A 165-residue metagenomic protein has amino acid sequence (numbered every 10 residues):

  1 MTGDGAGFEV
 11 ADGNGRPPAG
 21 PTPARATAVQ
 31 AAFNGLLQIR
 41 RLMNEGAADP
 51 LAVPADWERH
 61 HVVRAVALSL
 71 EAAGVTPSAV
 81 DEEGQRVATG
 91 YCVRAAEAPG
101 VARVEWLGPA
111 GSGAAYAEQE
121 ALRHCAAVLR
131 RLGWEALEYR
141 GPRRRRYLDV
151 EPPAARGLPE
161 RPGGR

Functional and structural regions predicted by a protein language model:
M1-L42, G164-R165: Terminal low-complexity, intrinsically disordered regions
F8-A19, E135, Y139-R165: Short, charged, intrinsically disordered terminal tails
G20, A24-T27, W57-H61, Y116 (+1 more regions): Alpha-helix boundary/N-cap detector
A28-M43, V62-L107: An N-terminal amphipathic alpha-helical segment
N44-V66: Surface-exposed beta-loop interaction hotspot
P50-V53, V104-E105, P109-S112, P153-A155 (+1 more regions): A short, structure-level motif marking secondary-structure boundaries and short turns
G74-V80, L132-Y139: Short secondary-structure junctions
V104-G133: Short, hydrophobic/π-rich interface segment
